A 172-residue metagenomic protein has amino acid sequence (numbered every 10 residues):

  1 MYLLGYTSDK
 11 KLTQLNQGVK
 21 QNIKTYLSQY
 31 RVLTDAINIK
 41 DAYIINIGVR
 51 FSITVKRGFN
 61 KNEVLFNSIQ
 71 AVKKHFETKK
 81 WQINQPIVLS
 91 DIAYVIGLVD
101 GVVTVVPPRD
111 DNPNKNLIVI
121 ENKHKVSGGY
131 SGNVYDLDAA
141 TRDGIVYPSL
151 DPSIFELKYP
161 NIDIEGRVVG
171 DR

Functional and structural regions predicted by a protein language model:
M1-R172: Acidic, low-complexity glycine/serine/threonine-rich segments
